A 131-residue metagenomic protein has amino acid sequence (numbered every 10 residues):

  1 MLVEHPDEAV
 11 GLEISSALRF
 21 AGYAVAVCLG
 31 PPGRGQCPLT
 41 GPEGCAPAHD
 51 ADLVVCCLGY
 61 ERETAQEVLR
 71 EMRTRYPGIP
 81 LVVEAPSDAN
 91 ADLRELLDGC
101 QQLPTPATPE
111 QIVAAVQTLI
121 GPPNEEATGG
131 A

Functional and structural regions predicted by a protein language model:
M1-A9, I14-L18, V27, V54: Conserved acidic segment of CheY-like receiver
D7-V10, P32, C56-T64, D88-A89 (+1 more regions): Short acidic, S/G/P-rich loop/turn micro-motifs used as interaction or catalytic elements
I14-L18, V68-M72, D92-G99: Short, aromatic/basic amphipathic alpha-helical patches
G22-Y23, P77: Short phosphate-binding/catalytic loops that engage adenosine nucleotides
A24-A26, Q101: Conserved beta-strand segments of alpha/beta enzyme cores
V27-L29, V83: A structural preference for short, hydrophobic beta-strand core positions in alpha/beta folds
P31-Y76: Conserved phosphotransfer microenvironments
V82-A127, A131: Output/docking surface of receiver
